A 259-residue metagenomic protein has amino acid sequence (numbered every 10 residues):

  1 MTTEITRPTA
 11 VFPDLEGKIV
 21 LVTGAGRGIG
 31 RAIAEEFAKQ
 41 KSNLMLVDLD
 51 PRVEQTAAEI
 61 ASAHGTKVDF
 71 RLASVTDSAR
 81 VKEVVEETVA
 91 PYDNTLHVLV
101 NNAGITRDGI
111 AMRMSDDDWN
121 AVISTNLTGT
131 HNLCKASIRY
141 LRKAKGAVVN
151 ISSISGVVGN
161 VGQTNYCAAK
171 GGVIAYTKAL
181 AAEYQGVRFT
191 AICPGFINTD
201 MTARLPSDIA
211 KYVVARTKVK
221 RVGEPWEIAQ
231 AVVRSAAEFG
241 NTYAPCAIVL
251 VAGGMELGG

Functional and structural regions predicted by a protein language model:
T2-V11, V158, G240, P245-G259: Short C-terminal tail/terminal secondary-structure segment of NAD(P)H-dependent dehydrogenase/reductase domains
I110-A111, S115-N120, T202, V213: Substrate-binding pocket helix/loop in short-chain dehydrogenase/reductase
C134, A169, T177: Active-site helix of classical SDR
R139, A181-Q185: Alpha-helical segment proximal to the catalytic Tyr-Lys
Y140-R142, R221-V251, E256: C-terminal substrate-recognition "lid" of short-chain dehydrogenase/reductases
S153: Residue(s) in the substrate-gating loop at a strand-loop-helix junction that position the organic substrate next
Q185-R188, C193, Y243-C246: Short, small/polar-rich loop/turn modules that mediate ligand/substrate recognition or access, typified
